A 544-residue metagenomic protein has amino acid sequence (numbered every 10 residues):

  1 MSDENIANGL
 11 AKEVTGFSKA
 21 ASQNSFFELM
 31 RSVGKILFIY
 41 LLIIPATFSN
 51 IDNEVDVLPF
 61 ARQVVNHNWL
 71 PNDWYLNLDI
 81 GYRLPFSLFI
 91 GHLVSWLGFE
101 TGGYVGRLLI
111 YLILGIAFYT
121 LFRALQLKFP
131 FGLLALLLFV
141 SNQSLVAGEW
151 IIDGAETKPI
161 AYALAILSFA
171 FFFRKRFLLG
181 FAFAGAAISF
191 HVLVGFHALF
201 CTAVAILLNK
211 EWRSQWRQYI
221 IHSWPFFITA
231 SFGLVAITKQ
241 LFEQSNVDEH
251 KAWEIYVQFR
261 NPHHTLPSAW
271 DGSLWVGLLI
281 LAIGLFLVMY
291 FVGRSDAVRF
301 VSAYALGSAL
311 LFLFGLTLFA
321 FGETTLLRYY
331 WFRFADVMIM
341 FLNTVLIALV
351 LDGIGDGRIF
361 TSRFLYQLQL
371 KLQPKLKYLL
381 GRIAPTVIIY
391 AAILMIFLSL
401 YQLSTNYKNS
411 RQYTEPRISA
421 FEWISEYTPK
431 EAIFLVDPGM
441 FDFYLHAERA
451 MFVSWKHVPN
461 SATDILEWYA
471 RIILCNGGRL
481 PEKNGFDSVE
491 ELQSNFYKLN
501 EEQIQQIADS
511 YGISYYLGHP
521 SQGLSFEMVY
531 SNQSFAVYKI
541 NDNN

Functional and structural regions predicted by a protein language model:
L42-L58, V65-R83, V192-A198, L207-I339: Transmembrane catalytic cores of multi-pass membrane glycosyltransferases and polysaccharide-assembly enzymes
L58-F60, L76-F99, A187: Short hydrophobic/aromatic helix or loop-helix immediately within or flanking a transmembrane segment in polytopic
V105-L127: Transmembrane-helix motifs of polytopic, lipid-linked glycan transferases
Y119-S144: Transmembrane-helix signature of polytopic, membrane-embedded enzymes that assemble or transfer cell-envelope glycans
S141-N142, L349, G381-R411: Transmembrane alpha-helical segments
I160-L179, R213: Membrane-interface transmembrane helices that cradle and orient dolichyl/undecaprenyl
F169-F171, L178-L193, A203, P225-I228: Membrane-interface alpha helices of multi-pass inner-membrane proteins
R411-E415, S425-S488, S494, I504-S521: Short periplasmic/luminal acceptor-recognition loop of GT-C membrane glycosyltransferases, typified by
